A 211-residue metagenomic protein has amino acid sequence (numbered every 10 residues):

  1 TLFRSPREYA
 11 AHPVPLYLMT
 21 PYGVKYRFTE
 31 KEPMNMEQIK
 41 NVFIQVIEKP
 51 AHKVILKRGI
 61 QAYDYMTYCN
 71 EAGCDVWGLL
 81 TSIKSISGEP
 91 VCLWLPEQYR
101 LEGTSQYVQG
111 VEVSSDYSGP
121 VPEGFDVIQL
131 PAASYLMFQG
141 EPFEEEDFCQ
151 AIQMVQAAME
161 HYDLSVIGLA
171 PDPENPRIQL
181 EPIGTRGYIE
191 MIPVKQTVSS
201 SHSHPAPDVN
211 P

Functional and structural regions predicted by a protein language model:
T1-L2: Short, small-residue-biased leader/transition segments that mark boundaries at the very start of proteins
S5-P6: Short linear segments in intrinsically disordered or otherwise low-structure-confidence regions
A10-V14: Low-complexity proline/serine/threonine-rich segments in eukaryotic and viral proteins
L16-P211: A solvent-exposed interaction/effector surface
